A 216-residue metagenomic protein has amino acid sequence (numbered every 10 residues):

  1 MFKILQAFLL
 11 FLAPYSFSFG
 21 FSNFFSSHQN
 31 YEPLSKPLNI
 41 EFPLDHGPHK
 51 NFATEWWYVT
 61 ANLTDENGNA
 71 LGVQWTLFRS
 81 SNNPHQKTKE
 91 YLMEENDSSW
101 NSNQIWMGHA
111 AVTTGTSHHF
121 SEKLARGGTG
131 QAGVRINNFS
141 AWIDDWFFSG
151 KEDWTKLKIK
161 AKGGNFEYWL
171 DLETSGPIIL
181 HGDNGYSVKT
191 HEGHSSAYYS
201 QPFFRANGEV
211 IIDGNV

Functional and structural regions predicted by a protein language model:
M1-I4: Positively charged n-region of N-terminal signal peptides that target proteins for export
Q6-S16: Bacterial N-terminal signal peptides
S18-V216: Targeting-peptide/extracellular-domain and disordered-appendage signature
